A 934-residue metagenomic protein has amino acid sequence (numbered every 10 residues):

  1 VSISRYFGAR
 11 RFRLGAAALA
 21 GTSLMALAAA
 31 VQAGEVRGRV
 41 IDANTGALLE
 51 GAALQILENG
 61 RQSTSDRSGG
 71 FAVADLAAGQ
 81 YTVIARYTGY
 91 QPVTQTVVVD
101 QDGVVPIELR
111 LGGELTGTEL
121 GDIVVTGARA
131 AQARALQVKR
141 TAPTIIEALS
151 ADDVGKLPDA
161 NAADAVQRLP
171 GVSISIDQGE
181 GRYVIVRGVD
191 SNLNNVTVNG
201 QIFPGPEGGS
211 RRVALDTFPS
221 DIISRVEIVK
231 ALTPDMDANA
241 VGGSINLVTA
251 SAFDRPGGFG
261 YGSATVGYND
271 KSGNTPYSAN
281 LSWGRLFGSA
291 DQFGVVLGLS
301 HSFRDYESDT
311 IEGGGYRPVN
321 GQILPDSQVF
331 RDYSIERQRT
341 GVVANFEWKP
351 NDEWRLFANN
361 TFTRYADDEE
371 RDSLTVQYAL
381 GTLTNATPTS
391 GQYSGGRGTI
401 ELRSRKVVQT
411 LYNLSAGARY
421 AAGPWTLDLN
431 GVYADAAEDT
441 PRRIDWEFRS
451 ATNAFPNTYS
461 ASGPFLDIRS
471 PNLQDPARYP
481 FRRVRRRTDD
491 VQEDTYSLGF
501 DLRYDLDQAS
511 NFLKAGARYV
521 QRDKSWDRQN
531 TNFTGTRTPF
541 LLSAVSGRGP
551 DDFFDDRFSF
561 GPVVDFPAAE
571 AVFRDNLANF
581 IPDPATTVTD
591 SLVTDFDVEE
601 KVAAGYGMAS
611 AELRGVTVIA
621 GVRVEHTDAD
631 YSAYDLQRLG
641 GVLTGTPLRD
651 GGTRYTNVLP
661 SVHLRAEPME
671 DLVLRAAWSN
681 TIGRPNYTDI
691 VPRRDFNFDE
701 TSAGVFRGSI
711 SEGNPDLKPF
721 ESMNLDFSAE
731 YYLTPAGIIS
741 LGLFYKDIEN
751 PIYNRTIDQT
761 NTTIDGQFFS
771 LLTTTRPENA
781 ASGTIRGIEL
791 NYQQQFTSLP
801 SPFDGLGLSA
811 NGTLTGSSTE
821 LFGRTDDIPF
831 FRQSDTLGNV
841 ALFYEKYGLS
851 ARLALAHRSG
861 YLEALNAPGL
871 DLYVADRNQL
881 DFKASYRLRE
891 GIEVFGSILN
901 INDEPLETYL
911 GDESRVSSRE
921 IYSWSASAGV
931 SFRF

Functional and structural regions predicted by a protein language model:
I41, T45, Q55, R86-T88 (+3 more regions): Short, acidic, small-residue-rich periplasmic hinge/interaction motif at the N-terminus of Gram-negative outer-membrane
N59-A72: Short, acidic Ser/Thr/Gly-rich low-complexity loop/linker segments typical of extracellular and cell-surface proteins
A163-I202, K230: Extracytoplasmic beta-strand/coil segments of soluble accessory domains associated with Gram-negative outer-membrane
E207-R212, D221-I228, D235-P318, I323-D326 (+3 more regions): Outer-membrane beta-barrel translocator/receptor signature
M236, A252-G258, G288-F293, E353 (+10 more regions): Short loop/turn motifs that connect adjacent beta-strands in outer-membrane beta-barrel proteins
S394-N413, D590, T594-A603, T653 (+8 more regions): Outer-membrane beta-barrel signature, preferentially recognizing the C-terminal barrel domain of Gram-negative
L743-I748, I757-Q759, T763-L862, N902: Gram-negative outer-membrane beta-barrel transporters
H857-A864, S885-F934: C-terminal beta-signal and adjacent terminal beta-strands/loops of Gram-negative outer-membrane beta-barrel proteins
